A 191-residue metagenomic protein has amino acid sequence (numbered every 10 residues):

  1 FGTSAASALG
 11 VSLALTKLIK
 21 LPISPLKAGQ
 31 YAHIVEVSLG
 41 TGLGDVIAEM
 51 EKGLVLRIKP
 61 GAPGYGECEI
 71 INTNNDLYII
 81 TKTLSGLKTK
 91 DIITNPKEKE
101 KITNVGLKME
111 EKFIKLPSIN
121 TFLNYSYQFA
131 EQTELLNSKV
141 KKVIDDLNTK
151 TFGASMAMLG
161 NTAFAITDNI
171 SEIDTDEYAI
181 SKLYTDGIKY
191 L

Functional and structural regions predicted by a protein language model:
G2-P25: DPxDG-like acidic metal-binding loop motif
K27-K141, D145, D168-N169, A179-L191: ATP-dependent small-molecule kinase catalytic core of the GHMP/sugar-kinase superfamily and closely related
A154-A157: Short beta-strand
L159-T167: Short cationic amphipathic helices and targeting signals
I173-D176: Charge-rich, low-aromatic oligomerization/scaffolding segments with amphipathic character
